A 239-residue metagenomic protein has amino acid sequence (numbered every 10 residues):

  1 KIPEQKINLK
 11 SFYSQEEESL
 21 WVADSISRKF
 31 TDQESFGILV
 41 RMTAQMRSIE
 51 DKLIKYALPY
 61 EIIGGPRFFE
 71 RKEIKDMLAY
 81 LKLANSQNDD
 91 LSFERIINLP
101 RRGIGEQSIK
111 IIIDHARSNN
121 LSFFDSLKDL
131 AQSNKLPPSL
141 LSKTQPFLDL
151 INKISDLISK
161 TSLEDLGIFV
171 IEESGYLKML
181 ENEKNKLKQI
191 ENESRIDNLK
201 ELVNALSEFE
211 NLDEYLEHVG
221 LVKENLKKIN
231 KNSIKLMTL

Functional and structural regions predicted by a protein language model:
K1-P59, K82-S86, S118, L141 (+1 more regions): Helicase P-loop NTPase motor core
K10, E61-I63, M237: General small-molecule cofactor/ligand-binding pocket signal
S14, R41, G65-P66, L239: Structured loop/turn residues at secondary-structure junctions
G37-R41, P66, N98-L99, L187-K188: Conserved short loop/turn motifs at secondary-structure junctions
I38, G64-G65, K128, E183: Proline- and acidic/polar-enriched loop/turn elements at helix boundaries
M46-L58, R71, L78-L239: Conserved helicase C-terminal RecA-like lobe
A57-R67: Conserved RecA-like helicase motor-core motifs
